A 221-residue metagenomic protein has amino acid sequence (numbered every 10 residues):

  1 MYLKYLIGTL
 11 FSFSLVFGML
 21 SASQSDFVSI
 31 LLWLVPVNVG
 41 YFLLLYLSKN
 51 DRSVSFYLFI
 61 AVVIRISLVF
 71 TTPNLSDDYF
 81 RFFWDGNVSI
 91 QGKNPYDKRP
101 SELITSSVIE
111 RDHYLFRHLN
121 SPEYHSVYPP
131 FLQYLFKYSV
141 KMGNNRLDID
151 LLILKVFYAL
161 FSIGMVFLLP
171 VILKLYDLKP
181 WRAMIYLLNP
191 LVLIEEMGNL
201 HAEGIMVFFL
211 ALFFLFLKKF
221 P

Functional and structural regions predicted by a protein language model:
M1-L68, T72: Start-transfer (signal-anchor) and selected internal transmembrane alpha helices of multi-pass inner/ER membrane
Y2-K4, P180-A183, F214-P221: Short hydrophobic alpha-helices at membrane interfaces in multi-pass membrane enzymes
L20, L45, F136, V140 (+2 more regions): Membrane-water interface at transmembrane helix exits
V39-L47, L152-Y176, V207-F208: Transmembrane-helix motifs of polytopic, lipid-linked glycan transferases
R52, F56, L169-P190, F220: Transmembrane-helix signature of polytopic, membrane-embedded enzymes that assemble or transfer cell-envelope glycans
V54-K155: Intramembrane catalytic core of multi-pass membrane enzymes that act on lipidic substrates
L168, I205-P221: Specific aromatic-rich, kink-prone transmembrane helix
M197-I205: Short acidic/glycine- and proline-prone juxtamembrane loop motifs at membrane-interface regions of multi-pass membrane
